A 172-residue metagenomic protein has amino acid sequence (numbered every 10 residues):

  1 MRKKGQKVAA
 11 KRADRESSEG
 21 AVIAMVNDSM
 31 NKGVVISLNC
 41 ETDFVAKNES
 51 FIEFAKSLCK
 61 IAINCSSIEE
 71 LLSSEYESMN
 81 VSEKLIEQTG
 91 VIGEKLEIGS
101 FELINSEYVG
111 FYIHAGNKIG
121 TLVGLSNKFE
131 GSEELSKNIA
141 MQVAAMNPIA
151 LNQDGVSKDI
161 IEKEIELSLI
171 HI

Functional and structural regions predicted by a protein language model:
M1-L169: N-terminal assembly/interaction segments in proteins that build large macromolecular machines
